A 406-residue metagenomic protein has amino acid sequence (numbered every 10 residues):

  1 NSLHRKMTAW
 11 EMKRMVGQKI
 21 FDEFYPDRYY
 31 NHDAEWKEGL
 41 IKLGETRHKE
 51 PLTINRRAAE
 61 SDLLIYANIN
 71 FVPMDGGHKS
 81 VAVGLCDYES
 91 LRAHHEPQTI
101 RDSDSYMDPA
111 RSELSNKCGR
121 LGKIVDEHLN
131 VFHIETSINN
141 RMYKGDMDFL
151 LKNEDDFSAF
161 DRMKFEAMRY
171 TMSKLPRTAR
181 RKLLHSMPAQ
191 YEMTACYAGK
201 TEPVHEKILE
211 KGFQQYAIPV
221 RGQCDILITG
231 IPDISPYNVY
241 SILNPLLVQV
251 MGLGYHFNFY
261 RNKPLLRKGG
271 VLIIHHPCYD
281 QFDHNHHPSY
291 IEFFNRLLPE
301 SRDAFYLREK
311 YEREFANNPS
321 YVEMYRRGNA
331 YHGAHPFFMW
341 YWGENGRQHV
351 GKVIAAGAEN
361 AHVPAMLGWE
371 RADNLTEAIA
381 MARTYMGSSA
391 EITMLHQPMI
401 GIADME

Functional and structural regions predicted by a protein language model:
N1-K37, L297-Y321: Long, charge-dense
H4-K13, D75-S80, Y143-F149, N238-I242 (+3 more regions): Short acidic, glycine/serine/threonine-rich loops at helix termini
W10-Q223, G230, G254-N258, P264-L266: Conserved, well-structured core segments that form the ligand-binding/active-site neighborhood of functional domains
T136-I138, I228-I231, I242, I274-C278 (+3 more regions): Active-site proximal loops enriched in glycine and acidic residues that flank catalytic Cys/His/Asp and coordinate
P203-V220, L253-N262, G328-R347, D373-Y385: A short, acidic, amphipathic alpha-helical segment used as a generic capping/interface helix at domain edges
S241, L247-K352: C-terminal catalytic subdomain
W340-E406: Extended hydrophobic packing segments that form well-structured cores
